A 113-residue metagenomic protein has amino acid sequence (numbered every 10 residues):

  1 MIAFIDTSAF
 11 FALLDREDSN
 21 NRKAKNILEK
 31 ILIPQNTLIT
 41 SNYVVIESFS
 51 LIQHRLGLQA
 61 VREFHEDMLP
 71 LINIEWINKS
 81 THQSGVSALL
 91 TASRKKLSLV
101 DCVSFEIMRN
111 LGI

Functional and structural regions predicted by a protein language model:
M1-I39, Q53-E63: Short, well-structured N-terminal submotif of metal-dependent ribonuclease cores
D6, E47, D101: Acidic active-site catalytic centers that drive phospho-/nucleotidyl reactions and related ester hydrolyses
S50-Q53, R109: Short glycine/serine- and small hydrophobic-enriched flexible loop segments
I52, Q59-W76: Helix-adjacent hinge/juxtasegments
I74-I113: Active-site neighborhoods of divalent-metal-dependent phosphate/nucleic-acid chemistry enzymes
